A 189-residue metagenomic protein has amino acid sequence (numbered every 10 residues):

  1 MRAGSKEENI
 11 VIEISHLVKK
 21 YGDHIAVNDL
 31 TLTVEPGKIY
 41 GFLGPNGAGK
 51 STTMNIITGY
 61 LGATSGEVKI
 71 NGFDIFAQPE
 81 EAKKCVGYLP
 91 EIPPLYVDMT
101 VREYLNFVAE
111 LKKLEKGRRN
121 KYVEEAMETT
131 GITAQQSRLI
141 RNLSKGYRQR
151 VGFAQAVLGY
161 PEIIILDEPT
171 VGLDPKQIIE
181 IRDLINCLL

Functional and structural regions predicted by a protein language model:
G66-A77, E81-A82, V86: Conserved ABC transporter NBD signature motif
N106, E110, G117-Q135, N186: Conserved ABC ATPase "signature" region
L139-G146: Conserved ABC ATPase signature
F153: Hydrophobic anchor residue at the start of the ABC signature
I164-E168: Catalytic Walker B motif of ABC-type/P-loop ATPase nucleotide-binding domains
I179-L189: Helical segment within the ABC ATPase nucleotide-binding domain
